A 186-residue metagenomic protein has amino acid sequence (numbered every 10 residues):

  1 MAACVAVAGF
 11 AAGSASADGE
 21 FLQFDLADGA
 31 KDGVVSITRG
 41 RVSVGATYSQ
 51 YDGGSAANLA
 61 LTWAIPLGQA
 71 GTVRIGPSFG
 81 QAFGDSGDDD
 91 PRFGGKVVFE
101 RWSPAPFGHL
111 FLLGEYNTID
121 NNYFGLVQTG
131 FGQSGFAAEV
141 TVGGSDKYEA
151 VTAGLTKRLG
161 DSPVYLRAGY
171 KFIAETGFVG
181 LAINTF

Functional and structural regions predicted by a protein language model:
M1-G19: Cleavable N-terminal export/targeting peptides
S16-D28, R39-A46, I75-F79: Transmembrane beta-strand segments of Gram-negative outer membrane beta-barrel proteins
D18, Q81, L110-L112: A short, structure-level motif marking secondary-structure boundaries and short turns
L22-D28, E115-I119, G143-D146: Short, solvent-exposed secondary-structure boundary motifs
K31-Y48, A56-A70, R74, P91-A105 (+5 more regions): Feature captures outer-membrane beta-barrel proteins of Gram-negative bacteria and organelles
Q50-G53, S86-P91, T118-I119, G144-S145 (+1 more regions): Replace "Gram-negative outer membrane beta-barrel proteins" with "bacterial and organellar outer membrane beta-barrel
L61, S78-G84: Extended, low-complexity, charged alpha-helical tracts that assemble into coiled-coils or amphipathic helices used
F79-Q81, G114-Y116, V142, Y170: Short loop/turn motifs that cap or connect beta-strands within the blades of beta-propeller-type repeat domains
